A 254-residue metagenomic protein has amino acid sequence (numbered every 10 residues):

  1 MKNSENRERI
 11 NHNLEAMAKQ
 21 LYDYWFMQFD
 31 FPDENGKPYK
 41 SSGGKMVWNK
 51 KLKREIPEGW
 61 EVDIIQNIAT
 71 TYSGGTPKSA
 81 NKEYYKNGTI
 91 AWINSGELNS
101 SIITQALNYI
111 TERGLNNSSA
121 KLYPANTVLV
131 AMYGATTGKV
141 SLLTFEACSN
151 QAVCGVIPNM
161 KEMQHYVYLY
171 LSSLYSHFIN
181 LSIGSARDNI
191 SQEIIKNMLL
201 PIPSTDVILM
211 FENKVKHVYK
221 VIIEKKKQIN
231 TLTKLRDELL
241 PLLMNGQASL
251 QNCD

Functional and structural regions predicted by a protein language model:
M1-Y24, G43-T76, N197, P201 (+2 more regions): Non-catalytic DNA-recognition/assembly elements of restriction-modification systems
M27, A135, N159, S173-S176 (+4 more regions): Short, well-ordered loop/turn and helix-capping segments at boundaries between secondary-structure elements and domains
Q28-N35, I223: Secondary-structure transition motif
D33-N49, R54-P203, C253-D254: DNA target-recognition domains and sequence-specific DNA-contacting regions of bacterial/archaeal
